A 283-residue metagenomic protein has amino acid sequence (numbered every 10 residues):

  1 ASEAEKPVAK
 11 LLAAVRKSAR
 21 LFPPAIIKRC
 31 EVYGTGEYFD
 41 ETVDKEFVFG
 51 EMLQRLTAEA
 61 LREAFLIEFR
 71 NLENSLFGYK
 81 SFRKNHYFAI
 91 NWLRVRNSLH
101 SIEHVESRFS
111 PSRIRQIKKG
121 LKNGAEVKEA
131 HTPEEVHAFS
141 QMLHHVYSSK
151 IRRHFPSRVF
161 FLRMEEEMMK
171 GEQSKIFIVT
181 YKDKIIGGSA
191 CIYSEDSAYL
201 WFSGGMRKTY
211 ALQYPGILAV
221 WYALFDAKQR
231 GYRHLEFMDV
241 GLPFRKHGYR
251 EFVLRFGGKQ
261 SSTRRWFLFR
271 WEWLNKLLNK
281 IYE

Functional and structural regions predicted by a protein language model:
A1-L21, L72-L212, D226, L242: A conserved beta-strand-loop-helix scaffold within acyl/acetyltransferase catalytic domains
V15-Y87, E195-G258: Acyl-donor binding region in acyl/amide transferases
K80-S81, S140-M142, H247-R250, W273-L277: Short secondary-structure transition/capping segments
I90-R96, K259-W271: Conserved catalytic-core motifs of GNAT/GCN5-like acyltransferases
A130-P133, M238-D239, R264-L268: Acidic carboxylate-rich catalytic motifs and surrounding loops in phosphoryl-/glycosyl-chemistry enzymes
S148, E167-M168, R255, L277-Y282: Short alpha-helix boundary/capping motifs
R265-E283: Membrane-proximal basic amphipathic "stem/tether" segments
